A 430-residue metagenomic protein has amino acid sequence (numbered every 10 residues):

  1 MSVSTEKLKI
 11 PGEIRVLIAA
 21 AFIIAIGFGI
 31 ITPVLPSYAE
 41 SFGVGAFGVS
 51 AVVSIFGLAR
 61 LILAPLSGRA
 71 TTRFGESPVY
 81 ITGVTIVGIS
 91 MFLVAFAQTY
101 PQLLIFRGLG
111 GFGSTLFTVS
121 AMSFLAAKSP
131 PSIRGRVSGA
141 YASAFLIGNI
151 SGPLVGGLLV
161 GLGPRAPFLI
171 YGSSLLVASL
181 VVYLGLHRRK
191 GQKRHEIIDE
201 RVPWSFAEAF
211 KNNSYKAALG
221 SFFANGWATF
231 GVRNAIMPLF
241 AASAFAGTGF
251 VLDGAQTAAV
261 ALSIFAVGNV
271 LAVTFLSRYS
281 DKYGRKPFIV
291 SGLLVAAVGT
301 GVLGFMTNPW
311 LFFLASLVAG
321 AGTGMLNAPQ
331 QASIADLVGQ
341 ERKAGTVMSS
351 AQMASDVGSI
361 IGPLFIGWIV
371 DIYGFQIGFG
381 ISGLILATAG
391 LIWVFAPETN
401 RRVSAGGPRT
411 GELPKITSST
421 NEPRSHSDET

Functional and structural regions predicted by a protein language model:
S2-P11, H187-L219, G411-E422: Juxtamembrane intracellular "pre-TM" segments in multi-pass secondary transporters
V34-A46, A235-Q256: Short amphipathic helix-loop junctions that connect adjacent transmembrane helices in Major Facilitator Superfamily/SLC
G57-P65, N149-I150, A266-T274, S359-I360: Residue-level signature of mid-helix packing/kink "hotspots" within the transmembrane helices of 12-pass Major
G75, F96-P101, G284, M306-T307: Helix-breaking motifs and short loop linkers at transmembrane-helix boundaries and internal kinks in secondary membrane
S90, P101-L109, W310-V318: Paired small-residue
F106-L146, S333: Cytoplasmic helix-loop-helix junction between adjacent transmembrane helices in 12-TM secondary transporters
Y141-L186, Q376: Helix-loop-helix hairpin linking two adjacent transmembrane segments in secondary transporters
